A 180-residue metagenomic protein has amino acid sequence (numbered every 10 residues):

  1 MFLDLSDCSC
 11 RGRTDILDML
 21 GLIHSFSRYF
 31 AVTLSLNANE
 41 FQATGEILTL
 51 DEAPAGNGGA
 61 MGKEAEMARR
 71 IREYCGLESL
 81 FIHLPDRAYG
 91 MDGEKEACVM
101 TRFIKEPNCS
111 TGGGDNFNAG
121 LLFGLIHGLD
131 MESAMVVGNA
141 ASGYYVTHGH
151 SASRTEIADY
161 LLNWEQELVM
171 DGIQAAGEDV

Functional and structural regions predicted by a protein language model:
L5-E96: Conserved phosphate/ATP/ADP-binding segment of small-molecule kinases
D18-G21, N57, C98, T111 (+2 more regions): Residue-level signal for well-ordered alpha-helical segments
S25-S27, C98, R102, G143: Residue-level signal for the start and early helices of compact helical domains
G76-S79, R102-V180: Conserved post-catalytic alpha-helical subdomain immediately downstream of the catalytic base and nucleotide-binding
R87, C98-M100, P107: C-terminal accessory domains and tails appended to enzymatic cores
